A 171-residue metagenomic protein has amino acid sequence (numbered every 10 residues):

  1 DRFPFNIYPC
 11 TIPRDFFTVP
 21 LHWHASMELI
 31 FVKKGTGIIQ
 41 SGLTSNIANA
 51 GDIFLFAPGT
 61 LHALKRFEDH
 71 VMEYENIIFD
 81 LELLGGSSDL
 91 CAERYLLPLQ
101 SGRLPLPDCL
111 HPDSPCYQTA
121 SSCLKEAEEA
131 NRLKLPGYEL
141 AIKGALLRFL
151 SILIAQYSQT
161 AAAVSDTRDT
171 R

Functional and structural regions predicted by a protein language model:
D1-N49, I53, T60, E93-R94 (+1 more regions): Generic protein-terminus/edge-of-domain signal
D1-N6, K65-E129: A hydrophobic/aromatic-rich effector-binding and dimerization subdomain of bacterial HTH-type transcriptional regulators
F17, I39, G86-S87, A161: Short acidic, gly/pro-rich beta-turn/loop elements at beta-sheet edges and active-site/ligand-binding grooves
F17-W23, K65-F67, S87-S88, Y138: Short histidine-centered beta-strand/loop micro-motifs that create catalytic or ligand/metal-coordination sites
K34-T36, I53, G59-L61, H70 (+1 more regions): Short, charged/polar surface micro-motifs in flexible loops or helix N-caps
G42-L43, F67-E68, V164: Short, solvent-exposed loop/turn segments at secondary-structure boundaries
P107-Y117, N131-R171: Short, Lys/Arg-enriched, Trp-marked, Pro/Gly-tolerant hinge/linker segments that flank
